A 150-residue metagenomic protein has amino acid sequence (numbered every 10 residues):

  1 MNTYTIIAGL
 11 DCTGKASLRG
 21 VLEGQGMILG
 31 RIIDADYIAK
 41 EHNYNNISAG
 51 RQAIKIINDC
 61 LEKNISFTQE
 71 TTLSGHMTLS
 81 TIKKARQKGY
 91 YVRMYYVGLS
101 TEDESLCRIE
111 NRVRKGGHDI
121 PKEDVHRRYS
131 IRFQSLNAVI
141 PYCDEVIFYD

Functional and structural regions predicted by a protein language model:
M1-T5, K63-I65: Pre-Walker A (Motif I) flank of P-loop NTPase domains
T3-L10, I33: Short, hydrophobic/glycine-enriched beta-strand segments
L10-D11, A16: The conserved Walker
S17-F67: Conserved substrate/cofactor phosphate-moiety recognition/catalytic segment in nucleotide-dependent phosphotransferases
I32, M94, V146-F148: Conserved beta-strand scaffold positions in the cores of enzyme catalytic domains, especially in NTP/NDP-utilizing
S48-L99, R132: Glycine-rich phosphate-binding loop used to anchor ATP phosphates in small-molecule kinases, encompassing both
Y90-S135: A glycine- and Lys/Arg-enriched "phosphate-lid" helix/loop adjacent to the NTP-binding pocket of small-molecule kinases
A138-D150: NTP-dependent small-molecule kinase module
